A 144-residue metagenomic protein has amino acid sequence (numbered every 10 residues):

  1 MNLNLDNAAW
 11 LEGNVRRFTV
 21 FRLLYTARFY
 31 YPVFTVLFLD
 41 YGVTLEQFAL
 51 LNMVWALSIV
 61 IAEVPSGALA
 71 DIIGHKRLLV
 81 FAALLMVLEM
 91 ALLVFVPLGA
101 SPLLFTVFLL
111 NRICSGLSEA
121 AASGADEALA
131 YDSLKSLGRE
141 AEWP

Functional and structural regions predicted by a protein language model:
N2-I61, C114: Helix-loop boundary and gating motifs at the non-cytosolic
T44, G74-H75: A helix-boundary/kink motif common to multi-pass secondary transporters, especially Major Facilitator Superfamily
L84-P102, F108: C-terminal ends and interior cores of transmembrane alpha-helices in multi-pass membrane transporters/permeases
N111-P144: Cytoplasmic helix-loop-helix junction between adjacent transmembrane helices in 12-TM secondary transporters
